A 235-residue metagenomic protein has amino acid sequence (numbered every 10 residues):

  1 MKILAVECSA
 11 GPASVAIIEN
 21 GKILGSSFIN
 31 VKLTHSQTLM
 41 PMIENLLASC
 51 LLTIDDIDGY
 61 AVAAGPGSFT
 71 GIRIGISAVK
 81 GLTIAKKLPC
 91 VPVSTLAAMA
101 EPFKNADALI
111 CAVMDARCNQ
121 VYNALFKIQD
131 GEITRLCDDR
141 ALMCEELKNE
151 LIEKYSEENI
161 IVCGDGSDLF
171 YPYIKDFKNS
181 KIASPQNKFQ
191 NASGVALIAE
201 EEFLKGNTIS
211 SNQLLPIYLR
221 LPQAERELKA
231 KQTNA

Functional and structural regions predicted by a protein language model:
M1-A64, A141, F189: N-terminal beta-alpha supersecondary unit
K22, T34, P89-F189, Y218 (+1 more regions): Surface "functional belts" at beta-alpha junctions
E44-N45, E101, L197-E201: Short glycine/serine- and small hydrophobic-enriched flexible loop segments
A48-D55, I84-V93, A108, N207: Phosphate-handling active-site elements
A61-C90, T95: DPxDG-like acidic metal-binding loop motif
A183-A235: Acyltransferase
